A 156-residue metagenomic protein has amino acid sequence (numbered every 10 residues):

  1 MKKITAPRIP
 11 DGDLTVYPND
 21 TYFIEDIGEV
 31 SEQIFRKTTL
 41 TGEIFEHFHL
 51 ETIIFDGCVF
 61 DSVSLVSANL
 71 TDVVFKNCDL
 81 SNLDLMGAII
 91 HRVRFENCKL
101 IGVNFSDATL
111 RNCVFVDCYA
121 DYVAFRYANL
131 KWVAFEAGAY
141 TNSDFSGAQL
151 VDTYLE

Functional and structural regions predicted by a protein language model:
K2-E156: Tandem repeat scaffolds
